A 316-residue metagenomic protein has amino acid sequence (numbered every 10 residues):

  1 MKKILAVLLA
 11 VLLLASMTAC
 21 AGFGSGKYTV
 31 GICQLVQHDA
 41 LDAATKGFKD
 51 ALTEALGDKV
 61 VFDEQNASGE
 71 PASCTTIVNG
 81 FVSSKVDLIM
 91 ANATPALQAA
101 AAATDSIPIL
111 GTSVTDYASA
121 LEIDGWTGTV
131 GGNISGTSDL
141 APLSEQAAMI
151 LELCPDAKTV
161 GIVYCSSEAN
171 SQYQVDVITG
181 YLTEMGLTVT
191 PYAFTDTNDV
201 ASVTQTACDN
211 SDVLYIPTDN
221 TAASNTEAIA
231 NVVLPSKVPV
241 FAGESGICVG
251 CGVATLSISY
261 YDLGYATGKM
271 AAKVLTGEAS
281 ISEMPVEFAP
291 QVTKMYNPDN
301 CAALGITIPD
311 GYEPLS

Functional and structural regions predicted by a protein language model:
M1-T29, E54-G57: Short, low-complexity disordered leader/linker segments with a strong preference for bacterial N-terminal type II
T29-K49, A55-G57, D63-S73, S167-S171 (+1 more regions): Extracytoplasmic "Venus flytrap"
V30-I32, F48, S135-L182, S280-N300: An alpha-beta-alpha
E54-C74, N133, T179-T197: Short beta-strand elements in bilobed, periplasmic/extracellular small-molecule ligand-binding domains
D63-G125, D219-G243: Beta-alpha junction/loop-to-helix N-cap segments that form part of ligand/metal-binding clefts
Y117-T159, I258-A279: Hydrophobic alpha-helical segments within soluble ligand-binding/sensing domains
A169-V238, E244: Pocket-lining segment of extracytoplasmic ligand-binding domains
I247-D299: Flexible loop/turn connectors
